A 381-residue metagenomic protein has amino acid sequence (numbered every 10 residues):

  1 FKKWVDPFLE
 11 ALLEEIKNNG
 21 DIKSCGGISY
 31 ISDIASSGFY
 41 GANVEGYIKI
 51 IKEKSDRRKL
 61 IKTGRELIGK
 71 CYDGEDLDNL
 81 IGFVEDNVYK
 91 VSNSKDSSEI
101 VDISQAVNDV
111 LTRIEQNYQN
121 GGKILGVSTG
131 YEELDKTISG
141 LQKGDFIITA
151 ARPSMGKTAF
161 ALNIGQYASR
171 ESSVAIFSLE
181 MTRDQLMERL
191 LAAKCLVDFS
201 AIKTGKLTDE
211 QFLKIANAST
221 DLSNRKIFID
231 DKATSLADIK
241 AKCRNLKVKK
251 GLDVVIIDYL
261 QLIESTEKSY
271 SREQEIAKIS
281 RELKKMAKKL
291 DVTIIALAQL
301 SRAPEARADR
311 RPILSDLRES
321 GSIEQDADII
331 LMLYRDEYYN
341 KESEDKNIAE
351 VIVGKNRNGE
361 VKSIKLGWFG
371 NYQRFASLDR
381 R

Functional and structural regions predicted by a protein language model:
F1-S55: Noncatalytic partner-interaction/assembly domains of nucleic-acid and motor enzyme complexes, especially the accessory
S36-A106: Interdomain "pre-motor" coupling segment immediately N-terminal to P-loop NTPase/helicase cores
N93-L141, D145: Pre-Walker A segment
K136, A159, N163, Y167-G251 (+2 more regions): Cytosolic-facing regulatory segments adjacent to core modules
P153: The conserved Walker
G156: Conserved glycine(s) of the Walker
A237-L252, S269, R281-L290, R302-R381: C-terminal regions of RecA-like/P-loop NTPase motor modules
L252-A296: Helical hairpin unit composed of two closely spaced alpha helices linked by a short loop
